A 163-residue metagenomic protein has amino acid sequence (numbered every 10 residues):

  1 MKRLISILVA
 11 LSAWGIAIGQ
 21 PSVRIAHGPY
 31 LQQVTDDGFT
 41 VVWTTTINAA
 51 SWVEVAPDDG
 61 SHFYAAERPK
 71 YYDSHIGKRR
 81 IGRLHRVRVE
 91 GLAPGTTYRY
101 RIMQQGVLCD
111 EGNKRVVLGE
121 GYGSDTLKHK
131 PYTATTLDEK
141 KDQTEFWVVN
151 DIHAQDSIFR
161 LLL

Functional and structural regions predicted by a protein language model:
M1-V23: Bacterial Sec-dependent N-terminal signal peptides
G19-V148, H153-R160: Acidic, histidine-bearing metal-coordination/catalytic regions of metal-dependent phosphoesterases
